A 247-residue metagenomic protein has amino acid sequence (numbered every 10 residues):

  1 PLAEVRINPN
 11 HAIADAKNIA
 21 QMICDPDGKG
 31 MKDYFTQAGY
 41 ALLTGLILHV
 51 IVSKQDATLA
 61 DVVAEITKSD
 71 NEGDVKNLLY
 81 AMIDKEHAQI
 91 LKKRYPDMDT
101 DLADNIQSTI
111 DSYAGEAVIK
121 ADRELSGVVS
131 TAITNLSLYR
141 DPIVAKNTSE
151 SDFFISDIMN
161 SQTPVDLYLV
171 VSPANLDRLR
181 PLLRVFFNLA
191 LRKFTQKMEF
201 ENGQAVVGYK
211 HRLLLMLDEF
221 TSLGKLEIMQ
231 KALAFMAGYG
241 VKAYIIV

Functional and structural regions predicted by a protein language model:
P1-A243: P-loop NTPase motor domains
I246-V247: A short beta-strand-to-loop transition that corresponds to the Sensor-1 phosphate-sensing loop of AAA+ P-loop ATPases
